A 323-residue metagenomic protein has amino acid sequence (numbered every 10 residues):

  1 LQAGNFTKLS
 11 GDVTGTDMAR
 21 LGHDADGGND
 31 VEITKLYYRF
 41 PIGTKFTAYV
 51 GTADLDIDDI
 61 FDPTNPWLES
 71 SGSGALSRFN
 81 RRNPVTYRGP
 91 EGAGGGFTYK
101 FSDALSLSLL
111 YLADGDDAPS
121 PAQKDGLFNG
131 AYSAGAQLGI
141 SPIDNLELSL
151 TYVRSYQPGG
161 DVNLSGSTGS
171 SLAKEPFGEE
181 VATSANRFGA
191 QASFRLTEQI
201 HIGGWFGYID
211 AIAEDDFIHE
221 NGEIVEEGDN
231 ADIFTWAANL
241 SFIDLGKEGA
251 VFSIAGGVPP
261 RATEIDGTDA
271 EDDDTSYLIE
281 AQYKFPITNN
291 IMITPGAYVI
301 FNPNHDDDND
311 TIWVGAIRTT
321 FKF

Functional and structural regions predicted by a protein language model:
L1, T47-V50, S106-L109, L148-L150 (+7 more regions): Transmembrane beta-strands of outer-membrane beta-barrel proteins
L1-D116, L138-I143, N230, A237-T263: Outer membrane beta-barrel
F6-K8, I57-D59, L112-D125, S155-D161 (+4 more regions): Sequence/structural signature of outer-membrane beta-barrel proteins
D30-T34, G89-A93, G130-A134, S184-F188 (+3 more regions): Residues that define the transmembrane beta-barrel architecture of outer-membrane proteins
T44-K45, N65-F194, W205-I209: Signature for the C-terminal beta-barrel architecture of outer-membrane proteins
A185-V258: A beta-strand-loop signature enriched in Asp, Gly, Thr, and Trp that corresponds to the sialidase/neuraminidase Asp-box
L240, T311-F323: Outer-membrane beta-barrel "beta-signal"
F242-I293: C-terminal hydrophobic structural anchor segments that stabilize assembly/packing rather than catalytic chemistry
